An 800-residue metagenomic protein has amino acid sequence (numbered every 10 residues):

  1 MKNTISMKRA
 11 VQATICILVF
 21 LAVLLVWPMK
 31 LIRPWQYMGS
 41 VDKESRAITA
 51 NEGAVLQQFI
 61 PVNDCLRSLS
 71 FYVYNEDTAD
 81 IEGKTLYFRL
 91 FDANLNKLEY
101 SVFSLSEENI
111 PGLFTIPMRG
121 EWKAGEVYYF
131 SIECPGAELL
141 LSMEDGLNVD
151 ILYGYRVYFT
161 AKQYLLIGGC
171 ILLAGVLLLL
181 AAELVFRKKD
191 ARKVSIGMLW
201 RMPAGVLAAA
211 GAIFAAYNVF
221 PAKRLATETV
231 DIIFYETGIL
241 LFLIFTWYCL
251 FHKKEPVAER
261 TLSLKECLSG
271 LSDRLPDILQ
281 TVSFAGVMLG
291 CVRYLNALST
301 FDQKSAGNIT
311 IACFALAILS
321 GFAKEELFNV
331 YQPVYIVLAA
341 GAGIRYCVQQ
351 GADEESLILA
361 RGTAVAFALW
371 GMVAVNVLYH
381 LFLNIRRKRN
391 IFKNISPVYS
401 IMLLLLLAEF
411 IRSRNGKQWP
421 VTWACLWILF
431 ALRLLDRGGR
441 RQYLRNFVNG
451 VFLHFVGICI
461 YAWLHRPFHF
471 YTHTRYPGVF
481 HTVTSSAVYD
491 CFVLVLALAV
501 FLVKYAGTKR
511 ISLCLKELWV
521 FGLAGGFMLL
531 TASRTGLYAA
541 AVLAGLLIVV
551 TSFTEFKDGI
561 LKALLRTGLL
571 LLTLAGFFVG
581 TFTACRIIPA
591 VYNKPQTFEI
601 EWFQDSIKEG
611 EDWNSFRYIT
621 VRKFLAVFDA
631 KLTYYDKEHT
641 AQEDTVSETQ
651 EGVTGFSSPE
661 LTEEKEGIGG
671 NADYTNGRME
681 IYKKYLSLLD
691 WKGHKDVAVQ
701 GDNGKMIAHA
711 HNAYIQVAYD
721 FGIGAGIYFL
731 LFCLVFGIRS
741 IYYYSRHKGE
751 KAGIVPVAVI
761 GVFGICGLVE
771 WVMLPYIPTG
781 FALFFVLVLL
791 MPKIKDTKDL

Functional and structural regions predicted by a protein language model:
G175-L180, F234-Y235, I239-F245, F314-L316 (+3 more regions): Transmembrane alpha-helices of multi-pass inner-membrane enzymes
A182-P203, T229-I233, L243-I278, E325-L327 (+2 more regions): A juxtamembrane structural motif centered on a specific transmembrane helix
M198, A208-G211, F234-Y248, Q280 (+5 more regions): Alpha-helical transmembrane segments of multi-pass inner-membrane proteins
A204-I213, V520, N712, I738-V769 (+2 more regions): Loop-to-helix entry and N-terminal half of a specific, functionally important transmembrane alpha helix in multi-pass
A216-T227, C291-F301, V348-L357, Q716-F721 (+1 more regions): Membrane helix-loop boundary segments at the extracytoplasmic
F242-K254, A312-E325, A368-N390, I401-C459 (+3 more regions): Transmembrane alpha-helical segments and their membrane-water interfaces
S269-F284, L327-L338, R389-L403, A431-I460 (+2 more regions): Interfacial loop-to-transmembrane-helix boundary motif in multi-pass membrane proteins
W613-A708, Y714, F721-I727: TM-adjacent membrane-interface loops and short helices in multi-pass inner/ER membrane proteins
